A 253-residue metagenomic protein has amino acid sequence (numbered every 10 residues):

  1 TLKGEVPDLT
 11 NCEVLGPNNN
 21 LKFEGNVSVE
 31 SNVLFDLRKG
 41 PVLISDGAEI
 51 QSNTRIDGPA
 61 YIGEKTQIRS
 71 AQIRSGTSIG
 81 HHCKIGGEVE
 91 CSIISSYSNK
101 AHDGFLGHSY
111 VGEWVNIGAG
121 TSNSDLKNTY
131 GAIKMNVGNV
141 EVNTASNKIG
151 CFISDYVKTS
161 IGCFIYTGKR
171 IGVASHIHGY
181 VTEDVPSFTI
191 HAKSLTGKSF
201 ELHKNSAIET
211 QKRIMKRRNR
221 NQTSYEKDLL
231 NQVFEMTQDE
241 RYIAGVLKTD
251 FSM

Functional and structural regions predicted by a protein language model:
T1-Y61: Extended, small-residue-rich solenoid/repeat segments and analogous flexible loops that form exposed scaffolds
L34-L37, R55-D57, I73-R74, S122-N123 (+1 more regions): Glycine-rich beta-solenoid repeat tracts in large extracellular/virion proteins
F35-D36, A48-T54, R69, T77-K84 (+1 more regions): Active-site-adjacent structural elements in folded domains
Y61, Q67-R69: Membrane-embedded translocation segments of transport machinery
S70-A71, H82-L247: Glycine-rich hexapeptide-repeat left-handed beta-helix
